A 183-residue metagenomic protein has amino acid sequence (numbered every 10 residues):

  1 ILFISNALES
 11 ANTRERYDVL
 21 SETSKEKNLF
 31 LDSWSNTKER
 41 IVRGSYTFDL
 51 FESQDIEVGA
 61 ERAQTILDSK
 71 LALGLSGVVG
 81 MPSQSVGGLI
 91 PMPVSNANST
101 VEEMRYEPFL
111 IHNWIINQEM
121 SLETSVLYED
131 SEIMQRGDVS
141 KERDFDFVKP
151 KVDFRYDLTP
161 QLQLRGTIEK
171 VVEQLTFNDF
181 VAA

Functional and structural regions predicted by a protein language model:
I1-G137, D157: Face-selective signature of the C-terminal outer-membrane beta-barrel domain
I66-D68, E132, E142, Y156 (+1 more regions): Surface-exposed extracellular loop regions of Gram-negative outer-membrane beta-barrel proteins, predominantly
